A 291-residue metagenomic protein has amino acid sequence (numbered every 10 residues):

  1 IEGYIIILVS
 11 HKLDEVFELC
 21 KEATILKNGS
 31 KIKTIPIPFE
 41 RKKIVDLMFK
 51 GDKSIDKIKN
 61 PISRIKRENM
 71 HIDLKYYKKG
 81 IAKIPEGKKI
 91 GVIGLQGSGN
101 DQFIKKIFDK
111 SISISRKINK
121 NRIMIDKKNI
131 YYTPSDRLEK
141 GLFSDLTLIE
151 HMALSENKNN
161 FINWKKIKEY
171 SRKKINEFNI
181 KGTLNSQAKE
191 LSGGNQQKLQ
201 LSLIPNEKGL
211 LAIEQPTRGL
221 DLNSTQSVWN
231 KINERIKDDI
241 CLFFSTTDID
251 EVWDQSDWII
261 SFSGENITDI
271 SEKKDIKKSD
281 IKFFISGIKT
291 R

Functional and structural regions predicted by a protein language model:
I1-R291: Glycine-rich phosphate-binding loops of nucleotide-dependent enzymes
